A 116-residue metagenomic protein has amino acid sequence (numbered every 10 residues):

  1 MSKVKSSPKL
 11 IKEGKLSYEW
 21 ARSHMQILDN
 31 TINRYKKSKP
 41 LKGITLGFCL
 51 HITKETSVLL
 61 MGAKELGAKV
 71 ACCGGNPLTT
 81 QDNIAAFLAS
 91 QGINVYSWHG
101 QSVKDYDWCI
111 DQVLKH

Functional and structural regions predicted by a protein language model:
S2-H116: Metallocofactor- and cofactor-centric catalytic cores in central/energy metabolism, strongly enriched
